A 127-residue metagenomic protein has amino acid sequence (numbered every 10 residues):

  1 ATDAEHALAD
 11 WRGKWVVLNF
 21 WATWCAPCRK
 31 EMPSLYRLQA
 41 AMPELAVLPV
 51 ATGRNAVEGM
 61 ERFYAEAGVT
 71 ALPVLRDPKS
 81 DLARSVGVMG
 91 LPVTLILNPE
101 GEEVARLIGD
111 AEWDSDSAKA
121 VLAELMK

Functional and structural regions predicted by a protein language model:
A1, L125-K127: Short, solvent-exposed mixed-charge patches
A1-V16: A short beta-strand-turn-helix
W11, W15, G59-M60, V69-V74: Conserved N-terminal glycine/acidic-rich loop preference
R12, F20-R37: Conserved redox-active cysteine motifs that mediate thiol-disulfide chemistry, especially di-cysteine Cys-X(1-2)-Cys
N19, L48-V50, P73-L75: Structural recognition of the beta-strand scaffold that forms the well-ordered cores of secreted hydrolase catalytic
R29-A67, P78-R84: Structural microenvironment flanking redox-active thiols in thiol-disulfide oxidoreductases
F63-A71, D77-E124: Thiol/disulfide oxidoreductase modules built on the thioredoxin-like
